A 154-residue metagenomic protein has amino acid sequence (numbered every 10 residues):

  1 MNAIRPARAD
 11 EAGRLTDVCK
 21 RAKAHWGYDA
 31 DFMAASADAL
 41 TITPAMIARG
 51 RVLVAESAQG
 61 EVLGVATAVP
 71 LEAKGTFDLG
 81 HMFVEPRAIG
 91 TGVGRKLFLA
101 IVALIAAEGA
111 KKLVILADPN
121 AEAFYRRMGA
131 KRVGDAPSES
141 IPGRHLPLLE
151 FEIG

Functional and structural regions predicted by a protein language model:
N2-A3: Extreme N-terminal starter segment of soluble prokaryotic enzymes
P6-A12, T16-R87, F98-A100, L104 (+1 more regions): Acetyl-CoA-dependent GNAT
M33, P119-N120, E139: Conserved beta-strand edge residues that scaffold enzyme active sites
K74-T76, K112, L146: A generic structural signal for beta-strand entry/edge sites
G92: Conserved G/P- and acidic residue-centered "switch" motifs that form tight phosphate/ATP-binding loops in soluble
L97, A121-F124: Conserved short alpha-helix immediately C-terminal to the canonical SAM/SAH-binding motif I of Rossmann-like
I105-D118: Conserved GNAT acetyl-CoA-binding A-motif
V114-L116, R126, K131-L148: Conserved catalytic-core motifs of GNAT/GCN5-like acyltransferases
